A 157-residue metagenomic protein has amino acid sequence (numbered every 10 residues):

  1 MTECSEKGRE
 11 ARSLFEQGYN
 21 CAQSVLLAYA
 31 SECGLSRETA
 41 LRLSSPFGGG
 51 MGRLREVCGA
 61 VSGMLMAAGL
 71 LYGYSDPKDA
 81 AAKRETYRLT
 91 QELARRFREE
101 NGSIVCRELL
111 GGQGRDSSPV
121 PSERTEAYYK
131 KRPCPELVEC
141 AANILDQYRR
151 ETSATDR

Functional and structural regions predicted by a protein language model:
M1-Q17: Polybasic, low-complexity association/targeting segments
M1-T2, A28-P46, G112-P119: Acidic-glycine-rich active-site phosphate/pyrophosphate-binding loop
F15-G18, Y29, C33, M51 (+4 more regions): Structural signal for hydrophobic packing residues in well-ordered secondary-structure cores of soluble enzyme domains
Y19, F47-M66: Glycine/serine-rich anion-binding loops at beta->alpha junctions that coordinate negatively charged ligand groups
E32-R42, L70-L89: Phosphate-handling active-site elements
S45-G48, L54, L109, R157: Glycine-rich, charge-dense phosphate/pyrophosphate-binding loop(s) and the adjacent flexible "lid"/catalytic subdomain
Y87-R157: C-terminal binding/interaction regions
